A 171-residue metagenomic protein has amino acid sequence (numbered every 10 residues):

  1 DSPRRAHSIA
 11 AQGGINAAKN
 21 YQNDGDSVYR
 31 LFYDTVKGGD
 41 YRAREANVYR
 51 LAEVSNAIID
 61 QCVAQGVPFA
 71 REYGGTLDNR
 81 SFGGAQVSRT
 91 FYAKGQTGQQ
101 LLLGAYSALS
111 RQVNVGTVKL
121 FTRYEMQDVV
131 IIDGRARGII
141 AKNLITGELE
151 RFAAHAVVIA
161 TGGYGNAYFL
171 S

Functional and structural regions predicted by a protein language model:
S2-R137, A141-E148, N166: Conserved N-terminal/central alpha/beta ligand/cofactor-binding core
I139, R151-G162: Short hydrophobic core segments
Y168-S171: Glycine/threonine-rich flexible loop motifs
